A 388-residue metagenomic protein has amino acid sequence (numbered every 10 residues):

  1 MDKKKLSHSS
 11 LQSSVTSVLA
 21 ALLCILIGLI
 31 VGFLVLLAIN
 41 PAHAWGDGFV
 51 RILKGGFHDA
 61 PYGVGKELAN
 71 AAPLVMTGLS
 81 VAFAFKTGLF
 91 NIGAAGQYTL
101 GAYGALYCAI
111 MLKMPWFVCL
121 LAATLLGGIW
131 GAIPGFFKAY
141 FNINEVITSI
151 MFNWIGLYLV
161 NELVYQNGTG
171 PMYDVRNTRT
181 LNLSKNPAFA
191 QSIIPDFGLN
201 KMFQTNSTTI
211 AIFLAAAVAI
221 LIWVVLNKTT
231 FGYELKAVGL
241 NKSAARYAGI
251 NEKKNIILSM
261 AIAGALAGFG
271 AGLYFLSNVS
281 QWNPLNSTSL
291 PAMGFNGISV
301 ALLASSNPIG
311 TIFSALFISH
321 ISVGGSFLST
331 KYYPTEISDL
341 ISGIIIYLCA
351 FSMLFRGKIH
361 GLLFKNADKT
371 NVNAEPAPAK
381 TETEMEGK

Functional and structural regions predicted by a protein language model:
M1-I25, A38, L240, Y247 (+2 more regions): Cytosolic-side transmembrane-helix boundaries in multi-pass membrane proteins
D2-M76: Membrane-interfacial amphipathic/re-entrant helices at transmembrane-helix boundaries
A20-L37, L74-V81, A102, L106-C108 (+8 more regions): Hydrophobic core segments of alpha-helical transmembrane domains in multi-pass membrane transport and ion-translocation
L36-L37, G55-M111, T124-I143, A244 (+3 more regions): Single transmembrane alpha-helix segments in multi-pass membrane proteins
F83-G104, L226, F231-E234, S329-P334 (+1 more regions): Cytoplasmic juxtamembrane regions at transmembrane-helix boundaries
I129, S192, D196, F203-Q281 (+1 more regions): Helix-loop-helix "hairpin" substructures at the membrane interface of multi-pass membrane proteins
N153-N227: Transmembrane helix-bundle core of multi-pass membrane transporters and related energy-transducing complexes
L266-G268, L273-G343: Transmembrane alpha-helical segments in multi-pass inner-membrane proteins
